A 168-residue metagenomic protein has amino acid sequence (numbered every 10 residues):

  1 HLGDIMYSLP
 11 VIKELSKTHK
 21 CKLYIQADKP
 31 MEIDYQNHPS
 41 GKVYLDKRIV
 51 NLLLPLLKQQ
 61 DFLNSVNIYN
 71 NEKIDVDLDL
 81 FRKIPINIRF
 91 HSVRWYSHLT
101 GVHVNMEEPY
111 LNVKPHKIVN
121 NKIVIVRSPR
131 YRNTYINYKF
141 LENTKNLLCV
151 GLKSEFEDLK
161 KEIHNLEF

Functional and structural regions predicted by a protein language model:
H1-F168: Catalytic machinery of carbohydrate-active enzymes, primarily nucleotide-sugar-dependent glycosyltransferases
